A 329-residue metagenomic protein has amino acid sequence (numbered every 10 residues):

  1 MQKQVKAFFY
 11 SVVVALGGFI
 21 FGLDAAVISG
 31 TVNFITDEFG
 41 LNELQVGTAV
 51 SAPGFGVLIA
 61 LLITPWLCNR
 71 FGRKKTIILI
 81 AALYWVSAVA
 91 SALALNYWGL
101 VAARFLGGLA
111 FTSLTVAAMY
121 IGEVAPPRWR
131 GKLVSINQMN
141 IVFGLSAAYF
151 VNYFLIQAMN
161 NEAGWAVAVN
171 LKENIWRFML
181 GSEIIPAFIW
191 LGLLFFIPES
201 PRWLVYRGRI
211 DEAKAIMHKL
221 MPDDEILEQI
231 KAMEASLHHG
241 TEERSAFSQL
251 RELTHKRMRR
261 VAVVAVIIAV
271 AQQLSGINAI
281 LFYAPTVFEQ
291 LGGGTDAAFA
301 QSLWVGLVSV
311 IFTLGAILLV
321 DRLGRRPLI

Functional and structural regions predicted by a protein language model:
M1-I329: Transmembrane-helix signature of 12-pass secondary carriers
